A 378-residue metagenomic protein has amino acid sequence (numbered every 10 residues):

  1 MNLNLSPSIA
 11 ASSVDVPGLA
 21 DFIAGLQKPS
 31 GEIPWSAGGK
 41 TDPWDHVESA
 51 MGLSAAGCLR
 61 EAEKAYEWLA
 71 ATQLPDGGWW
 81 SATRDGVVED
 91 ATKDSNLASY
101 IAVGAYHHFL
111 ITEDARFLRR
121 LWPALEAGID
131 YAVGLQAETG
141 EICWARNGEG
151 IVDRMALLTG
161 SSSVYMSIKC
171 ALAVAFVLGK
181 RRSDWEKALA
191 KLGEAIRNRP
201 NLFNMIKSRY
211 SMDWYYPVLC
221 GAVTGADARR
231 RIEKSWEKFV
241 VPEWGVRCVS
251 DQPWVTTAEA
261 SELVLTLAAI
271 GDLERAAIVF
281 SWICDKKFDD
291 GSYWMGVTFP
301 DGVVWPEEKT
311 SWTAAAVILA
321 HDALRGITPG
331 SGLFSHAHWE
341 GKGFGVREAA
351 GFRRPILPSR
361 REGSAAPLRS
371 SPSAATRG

Functional and structural regions predicted by a protein language model:
N2-I9, V47-E61, Y100-F117, S162-G179 (+3 more regions): Well-ordered alpha-helical scaffold segments within catalytic/enzyme domains
N2-K40, E63-D94, A98, W122 (+3 more regions): Extended glycan-interaction surfaces of carbohydrate-active proteins
N96, R116, R120, T159-S162 (+3 more regions): Residues within HEAT/ARM-like alpha-solenoid scaffolds
L158-R199: Active-site neighborhood of glycoside hydrolase catalytic domains
